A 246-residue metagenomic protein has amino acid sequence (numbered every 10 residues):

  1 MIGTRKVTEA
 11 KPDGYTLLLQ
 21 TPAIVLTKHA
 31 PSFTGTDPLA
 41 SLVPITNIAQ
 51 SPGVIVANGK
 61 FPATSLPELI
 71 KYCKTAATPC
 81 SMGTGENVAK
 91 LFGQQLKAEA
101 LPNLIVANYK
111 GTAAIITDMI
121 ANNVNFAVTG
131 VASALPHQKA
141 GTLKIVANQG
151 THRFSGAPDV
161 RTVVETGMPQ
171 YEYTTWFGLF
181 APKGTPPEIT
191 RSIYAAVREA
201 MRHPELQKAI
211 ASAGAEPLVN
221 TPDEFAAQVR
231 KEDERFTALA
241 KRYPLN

Functional and structural regions predicted by a protein language model:
M1-G3, A107-T117, G130-S133, D223: Short helix-initiation/N-cap motifs at beta->coil->alpha
K6, K11-G14, S65, N108 (+9 more regions): Conserved functional loop/turn residues at catalytic and ligand-binding sites
E9-Y15, K28-A114, V163, W176-A209: Hinge/capping helix and adjacent helix->loop/strand transition within the periplasmic-binding protein
A10-L19, A76-C80, P102, I120-T129 (+2 more regions): Alpha-to-beta junction loops
L19-I24, E86-V88, T112, T129-A134 (+3 more regions): Beta->alpha turn/N-cap motifs
A23-F33, Q95-E99, N125-V160, T237: A ligand-binding cleft/hinge motif common to bilobed small-molecule-binding domains
A98, K139, E165, P187-N246: An extracytoplasmic/periplasmic, membrane-proximal ligand-sensing/linker region
